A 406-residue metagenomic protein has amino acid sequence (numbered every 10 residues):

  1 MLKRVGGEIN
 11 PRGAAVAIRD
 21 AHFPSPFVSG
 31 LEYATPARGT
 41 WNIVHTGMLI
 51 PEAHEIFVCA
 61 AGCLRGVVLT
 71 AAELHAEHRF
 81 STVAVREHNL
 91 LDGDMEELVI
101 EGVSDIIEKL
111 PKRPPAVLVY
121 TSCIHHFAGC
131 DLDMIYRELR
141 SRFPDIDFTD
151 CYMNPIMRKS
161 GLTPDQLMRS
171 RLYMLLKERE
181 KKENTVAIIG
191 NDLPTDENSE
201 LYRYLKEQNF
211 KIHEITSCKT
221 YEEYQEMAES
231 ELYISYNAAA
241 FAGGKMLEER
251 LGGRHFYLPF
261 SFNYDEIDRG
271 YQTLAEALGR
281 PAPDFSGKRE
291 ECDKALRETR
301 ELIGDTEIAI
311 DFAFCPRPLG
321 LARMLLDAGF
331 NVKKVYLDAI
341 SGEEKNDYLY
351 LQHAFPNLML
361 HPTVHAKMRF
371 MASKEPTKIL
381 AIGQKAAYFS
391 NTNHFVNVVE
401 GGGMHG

Functional and structural regions predicted by a protein language model:
M1-G406: An N-terminal assembly and electron-transfer interface module characteristic of large anaerobic redox and radical
